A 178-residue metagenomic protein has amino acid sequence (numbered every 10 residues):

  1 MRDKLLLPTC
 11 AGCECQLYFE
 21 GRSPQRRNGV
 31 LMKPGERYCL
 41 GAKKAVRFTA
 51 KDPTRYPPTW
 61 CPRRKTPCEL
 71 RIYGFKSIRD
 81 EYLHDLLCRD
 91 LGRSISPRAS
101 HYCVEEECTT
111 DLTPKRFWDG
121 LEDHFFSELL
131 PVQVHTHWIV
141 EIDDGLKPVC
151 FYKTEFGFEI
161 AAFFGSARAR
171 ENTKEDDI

Functional and structural regions predicted by a protein language model:
M1-P67: Cysteine-centered metal-binding/redox modules
L17-P24, A42-K43, Y73-R79, V140-L146: Short, flexible beta-strand-to-coil junctions
R37, L70, F151: A broad, low-specificity signal marking well-ordered, structured residues that form hydrophobic/aromatic
V46-K65, P131-R170: Short, compact, well-ordered microdomains
T66-C108: Extended boundary segments
R93-D144: Short, conserved turn/kink motifs that form compact alpha/beta structural patches or helix kinks used as
T173-I178: Short acidic DE-rich linear segments
